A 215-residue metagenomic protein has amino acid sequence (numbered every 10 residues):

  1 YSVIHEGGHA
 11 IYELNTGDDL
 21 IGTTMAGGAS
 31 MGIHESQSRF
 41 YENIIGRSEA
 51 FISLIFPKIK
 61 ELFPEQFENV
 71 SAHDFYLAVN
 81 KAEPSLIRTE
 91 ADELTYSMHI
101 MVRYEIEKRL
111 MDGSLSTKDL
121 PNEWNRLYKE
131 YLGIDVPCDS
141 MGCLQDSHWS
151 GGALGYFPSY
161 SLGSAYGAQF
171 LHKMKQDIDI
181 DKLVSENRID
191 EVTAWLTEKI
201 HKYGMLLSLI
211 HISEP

Functional and structural regions predicted by a protein language model:
Y1, I21-G28: Conserved binding/catalytic microenvironments
Y1-L14, E35-R39: Active-site recognition of the HExxH zinc-binding catalytic motif
H5, S38, I106, G163 (+1 more regions): Hydrophobic, well-ordered secondary-structure elements that form the walls of internal hydrophobic environments
G27-E65: Post-HExxH zinc-binding segment in Zn-dependent metallohydrolases
A50-G151: Long, amphipathic alpha-helical stalk/connector segments used for oligomerization, subunit docking, or mechanical
G152-H172: C-terminal substrate/ligand-recognition segments
A165-S208: An amphipathic alpha-helical core segment
I210-P215: Residue-level detector of conserved catalytic or cofactor/ligand-binding positions in enzyme active sites
